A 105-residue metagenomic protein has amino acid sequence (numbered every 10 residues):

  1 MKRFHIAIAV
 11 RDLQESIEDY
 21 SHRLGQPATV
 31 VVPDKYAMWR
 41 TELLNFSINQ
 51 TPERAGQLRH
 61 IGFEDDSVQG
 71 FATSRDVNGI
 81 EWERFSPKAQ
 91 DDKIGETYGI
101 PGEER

Functional and structural regions predicted by a protein language model:
M1-I17, R59-I61, I94-R105: N-terminal beta-strand motif that seeds the catalytic metal site of vicinal oxygen chelate
M1-K2, A7-F46: Core segments of cupin and vicinal oxygen chelate
F4, D34-K35, R59, Q69-F71: Residue-level marker for the onset of beta-strands and adjacent loop->beta junctions in well-ordered domains
V30-V32, D65-V68: Short solvent-exposed loop/turn micro-motifs enriched in small/polar/acidic residues
N45, R54-A55: Short, surface-exposed beta-strand-loop junctions and turns on beta-sheet-rich folds
S47, H60-D65: Short, hydrophobic beta-strand segments that form beta-sheet elements in well-ordered domains
T51-P52, P87: Residue-level structural signal for beta-strand termini and adjacent loop
D66-R105: Vicinal oxygen chelate
